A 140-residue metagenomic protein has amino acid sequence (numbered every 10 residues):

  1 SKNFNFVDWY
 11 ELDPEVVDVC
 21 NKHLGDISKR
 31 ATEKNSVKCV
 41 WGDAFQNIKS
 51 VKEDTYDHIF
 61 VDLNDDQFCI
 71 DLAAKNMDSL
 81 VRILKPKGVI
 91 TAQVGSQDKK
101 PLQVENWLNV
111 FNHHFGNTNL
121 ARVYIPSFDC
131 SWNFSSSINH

Functional and structural regions predicted by a protein language model:
S1-L108: The AdoMet/dcAdoMet-binding core of the Class I SAM-like
S96-H140: Class I S-adenosyl-L-methionine
